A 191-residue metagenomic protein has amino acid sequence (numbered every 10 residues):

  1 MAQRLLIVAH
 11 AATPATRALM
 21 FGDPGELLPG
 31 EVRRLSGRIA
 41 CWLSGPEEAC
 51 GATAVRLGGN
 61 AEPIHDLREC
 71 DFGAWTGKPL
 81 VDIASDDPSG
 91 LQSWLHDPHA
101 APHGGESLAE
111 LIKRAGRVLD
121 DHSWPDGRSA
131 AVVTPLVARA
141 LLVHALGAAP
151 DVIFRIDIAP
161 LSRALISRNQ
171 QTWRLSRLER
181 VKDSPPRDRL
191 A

Functional and structural regions predicted by a protein language model:
M1-R4, F72-D82, V143-A191: Acidic, low-complexity terminal tails and accessory targeting/binding regions of phosphate-metabolizing enzymes
A2-A52, H103-A115: Loop-to-helix element that buttresses phosphate recognition and phosphoryl-transfer chemistry
L5, P125-L136: Generic beta-sheet signal
V8, I64-D66, L178-V181: Conserved beta-strand termini and adjacent loop/short-helix elements that scaffold enzyme active sites in alpha/beta
T13, R33-L91: Phosphate-coordination/substrate-recognition cap region in phosphate-metabolizing enzymes
R56, A140, H144: Active-site signature of alpha/beta-hydrolase-fold catalytic machinery across serine- and Asp/Cys-nucleophile hydrolases
G90-E110: Short glycine/proline- and acidic residue-enriched helix-loop micro-motifs that form flexible lids or anion-recognition
L136-R139, S162: GST superfamily/GST-like fold recognition
